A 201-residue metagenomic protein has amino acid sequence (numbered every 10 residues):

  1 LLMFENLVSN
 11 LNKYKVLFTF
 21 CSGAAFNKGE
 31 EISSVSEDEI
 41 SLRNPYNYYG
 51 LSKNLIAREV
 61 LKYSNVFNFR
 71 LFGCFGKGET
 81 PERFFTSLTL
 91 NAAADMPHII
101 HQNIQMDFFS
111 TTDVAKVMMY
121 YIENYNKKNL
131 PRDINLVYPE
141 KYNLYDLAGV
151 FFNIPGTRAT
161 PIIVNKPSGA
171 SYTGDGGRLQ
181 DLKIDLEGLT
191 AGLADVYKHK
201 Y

Functional and structural regions predicted by a protein language model:
L1-L2: NAD(P)H-binding glycine-rich loop region in Rossmannoid oxidoreductase-like domains and their noncatalytic homologs
E5-Y46: Conserved Rossmann-fold NAD(P)-dependent oxidoreductase catalytic core, especially the SDR/UDP-sugar
L7-V16, I56-V66: A structural motif corresponding to the C-terminal end of an alpha-helix and its immediate exit/capping segment
F18-T19, F67-F69, I134, E187: Hydrophobic/aromatic beta-strand patches that form the interior of the parallel beta-sheet core in alpha/beta enzyme
K28-E31, G78, S110, Y145-L147: Short glycine-/acidic-enriched loop or helix-start segments at secondary-structure transitions that form or flank
Y48-S52: Active-site helix of classical SDR
R58-M106, T111-A115, M119: NAD(P)-dependent short-chain dehydrogenase/reductase
I100-Y201: C-terminal substrate-binding subdomain of Rossmann-fold SDR/epimerase-dehydratase oxidoreductases
